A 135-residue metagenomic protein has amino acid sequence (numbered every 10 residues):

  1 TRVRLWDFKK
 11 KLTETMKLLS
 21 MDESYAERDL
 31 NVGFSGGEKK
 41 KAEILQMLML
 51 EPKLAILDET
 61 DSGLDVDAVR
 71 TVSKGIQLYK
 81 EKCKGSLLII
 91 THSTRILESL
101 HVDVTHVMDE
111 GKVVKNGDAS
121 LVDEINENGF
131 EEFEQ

Functional and structural regions predicted by a protein language model:
T1-E51: ABC-family P-loop ATPase nucleotide-binding domains
A55-L57: Hydrophobic residue in the Walker B motif beta-strand of ABC-type P-loop NTPase nucleotide-binding domains
E59-T60, D67: Walker B catalytic motif
V66-S73: Short alpha-helix of the ABC ATPase nucleotide-binding domain corresponding to the H-loop/switch region
G75-I89, L97-S99: Conserved catalytic loops of ABC-family nucleotide-binding domains
H92-I96, E110: The feature captures the ABC ATPase H-loop/switch
E98-V107: Conserved catalytic segment of ABC-fold P-loop ATPases
V104, K112-Q135: Conserved beta-strand-loop-alpha-helix hinge in the C-terminal portion of ABC ATPase nucleotide-binding domains
